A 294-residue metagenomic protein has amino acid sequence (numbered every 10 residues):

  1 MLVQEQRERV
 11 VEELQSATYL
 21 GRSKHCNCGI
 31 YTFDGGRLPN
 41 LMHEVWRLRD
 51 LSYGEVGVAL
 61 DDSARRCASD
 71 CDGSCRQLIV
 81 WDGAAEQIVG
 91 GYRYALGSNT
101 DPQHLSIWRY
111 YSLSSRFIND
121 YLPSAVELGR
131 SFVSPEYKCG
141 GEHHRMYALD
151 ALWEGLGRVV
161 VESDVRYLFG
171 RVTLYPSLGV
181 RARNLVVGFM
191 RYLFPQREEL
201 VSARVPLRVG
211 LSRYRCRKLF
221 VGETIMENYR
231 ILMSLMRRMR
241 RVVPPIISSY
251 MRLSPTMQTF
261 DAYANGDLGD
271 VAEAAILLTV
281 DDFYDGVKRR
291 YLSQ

Functional and structural regions predicted by a protein language model:
M1-C26: Short acidic N-proximal helix/loop "leader" segments that mark the beginning of a domain or an inter-domain linker
G21-L96: Short amphipathic alpha-helix that is part of the acyltransferase structural core
N40, H144, Y284-K288: Short, conserved charged micro-motifs
D50, L60, G97-M257: Acyl-donor binding region in acyl/amide transferases
V56, S63, P255-N265: Short, well-structured beta-strand/strand-turn elements
S69-I79, M257-Q258, L268-A274, G286: A short helix-loop-beta-strand connector motif used in the catalytic cores of GNAT acetyltransferases and, in some
V80-W81, A275-Q294: Long, continuous compositionally biased terminal/linker segments
V243-I246, A264-G269: Short glycine/proline-centered loop/turn elements that form peptide/ligand docking sites
